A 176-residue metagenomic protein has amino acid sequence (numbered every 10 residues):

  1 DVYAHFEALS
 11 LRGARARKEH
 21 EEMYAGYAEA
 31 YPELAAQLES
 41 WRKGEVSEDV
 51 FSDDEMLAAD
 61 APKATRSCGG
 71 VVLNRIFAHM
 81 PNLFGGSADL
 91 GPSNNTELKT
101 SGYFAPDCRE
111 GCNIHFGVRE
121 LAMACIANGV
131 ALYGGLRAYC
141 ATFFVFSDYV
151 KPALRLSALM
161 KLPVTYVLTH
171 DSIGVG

Functional and structural regions predicted by a protein language model:
D1-R119, G129: Conserved acidic/glycine
G91-V175: Thiamine diphosphate
